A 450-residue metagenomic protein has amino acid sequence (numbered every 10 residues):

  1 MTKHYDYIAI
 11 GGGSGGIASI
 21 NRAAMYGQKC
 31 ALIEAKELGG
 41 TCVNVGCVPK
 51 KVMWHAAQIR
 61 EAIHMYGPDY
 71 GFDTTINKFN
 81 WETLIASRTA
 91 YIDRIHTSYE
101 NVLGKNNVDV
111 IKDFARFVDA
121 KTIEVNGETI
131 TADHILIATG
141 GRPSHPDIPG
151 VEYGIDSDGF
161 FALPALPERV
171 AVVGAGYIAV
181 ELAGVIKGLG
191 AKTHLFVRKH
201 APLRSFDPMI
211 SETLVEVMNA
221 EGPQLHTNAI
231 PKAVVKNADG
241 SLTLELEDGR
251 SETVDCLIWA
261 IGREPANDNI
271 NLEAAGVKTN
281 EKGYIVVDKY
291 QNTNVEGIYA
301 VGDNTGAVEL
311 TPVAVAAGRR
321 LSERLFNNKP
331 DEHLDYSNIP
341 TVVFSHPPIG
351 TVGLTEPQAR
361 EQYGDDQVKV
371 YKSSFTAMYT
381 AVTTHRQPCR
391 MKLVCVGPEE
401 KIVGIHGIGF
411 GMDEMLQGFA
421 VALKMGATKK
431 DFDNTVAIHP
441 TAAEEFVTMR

Functional and structural regions predicted by a protein language model:
T2-K3, I8-G12, A18, Y26 (+12 more regions): Residues forming the flavin
T2-Y5, G12, N21-Q28, I33-L166 (+7 more regions): Glycine-rich flavin
I8-K36, T41, V48, V52-A62 (+2 more regions): Flexible, glycine-rich terminal cap/loop adjacent to redox cofactors in electron-transfer oxidoreductases
A18, R22-A23, C42, I135 (+3 more regions): Hydrophobic/aromatic ligand-binding patch that stacks against planar heteroaromatic rings of cofactors or nucleotides
C47, T139-K192, F196, Q224-L225 (+3 more regions): Glycine-rich dinucleotide-binding loop and its adjacent helix/turn
D109-K112, R116-E124, I130, L189-K289 (+2 more regions): A Rossmann-like FAD-binding core segment of flavoenzymes
E152-E168, S251-N328: FAD-site-proximal beta/loop scaffold in flavoenzymes
